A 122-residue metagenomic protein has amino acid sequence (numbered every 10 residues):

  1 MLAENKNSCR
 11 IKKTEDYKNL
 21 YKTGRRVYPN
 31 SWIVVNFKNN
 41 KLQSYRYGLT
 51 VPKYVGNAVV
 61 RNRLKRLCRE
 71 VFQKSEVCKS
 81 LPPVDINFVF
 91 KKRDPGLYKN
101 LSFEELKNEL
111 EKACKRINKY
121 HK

Functional and structural regions predicted by a protein language model:
M1-K122: Positively charged, solvent-exposed patches that mediate nucleic-acid binding
